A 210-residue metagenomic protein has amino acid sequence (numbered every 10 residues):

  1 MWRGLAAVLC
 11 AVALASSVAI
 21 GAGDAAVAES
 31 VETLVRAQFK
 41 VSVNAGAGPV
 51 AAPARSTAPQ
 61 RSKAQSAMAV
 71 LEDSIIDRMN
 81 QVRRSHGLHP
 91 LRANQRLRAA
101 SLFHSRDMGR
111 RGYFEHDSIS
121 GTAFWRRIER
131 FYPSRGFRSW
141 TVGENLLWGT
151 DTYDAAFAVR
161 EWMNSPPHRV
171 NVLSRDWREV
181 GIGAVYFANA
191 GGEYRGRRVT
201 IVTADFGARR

Functional and structural regions predicted by a protein language model:
R3-L5, G23-F39, W148-R210: Disulfide-stabilized extracellular recognition modules
A7-S17: Bacterial N-terminal signal peptides
G23-V70: N-terminal low-complexity, Pro/Thr-rich disordered segments that flank secretion/membrane-targeting signals
S56-R111: A short alpha-helix/helix-coil micro-patch that ends at or immediately precedes a cysteine
V70, L88, A123, T141-G143 (+2 more regions): Extracytoplasmic
S85-A100, G112-G121, R169-A184: Surface-exposed patches in mature extracellular/periplasmic domains of secreted proteins
A99-T152: Short, surface-exposed glycine/acidic/tryptophan-bearing loops
